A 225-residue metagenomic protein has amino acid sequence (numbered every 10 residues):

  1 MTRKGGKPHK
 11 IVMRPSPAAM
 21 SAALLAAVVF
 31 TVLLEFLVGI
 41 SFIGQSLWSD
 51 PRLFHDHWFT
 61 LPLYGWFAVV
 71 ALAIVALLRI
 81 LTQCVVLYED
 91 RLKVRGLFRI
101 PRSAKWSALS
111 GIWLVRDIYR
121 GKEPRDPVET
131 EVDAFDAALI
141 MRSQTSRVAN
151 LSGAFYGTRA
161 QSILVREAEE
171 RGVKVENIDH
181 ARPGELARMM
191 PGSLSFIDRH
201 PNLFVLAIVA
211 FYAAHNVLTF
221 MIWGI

Functional and structural regions predicted by a protein language model:
M1-G5, C84-L87, L139-R142: Short, exposed beta-strand/loop patches in secreted or surface proteins that constitute
M1-W58, S146, I178-G224: N-terminal membrane-targeting/pre-transmembrane regions
A22, S103, T158: Loop/helix-junction capping segments adjacent to catalytic residues or to phosphate/diphosphate-binding pockets
F59-A68: Alpha-helical transmembrane segments of polytopic membrane proteins
V70-Y119: Conserved beta-hairpin
R116-E129: Short acidic, Gly/Pro-enriched loop/turn segments at secondary-structure junctions
D126-M190: A membrane-cytosol interface segment of integral membrane proteins
